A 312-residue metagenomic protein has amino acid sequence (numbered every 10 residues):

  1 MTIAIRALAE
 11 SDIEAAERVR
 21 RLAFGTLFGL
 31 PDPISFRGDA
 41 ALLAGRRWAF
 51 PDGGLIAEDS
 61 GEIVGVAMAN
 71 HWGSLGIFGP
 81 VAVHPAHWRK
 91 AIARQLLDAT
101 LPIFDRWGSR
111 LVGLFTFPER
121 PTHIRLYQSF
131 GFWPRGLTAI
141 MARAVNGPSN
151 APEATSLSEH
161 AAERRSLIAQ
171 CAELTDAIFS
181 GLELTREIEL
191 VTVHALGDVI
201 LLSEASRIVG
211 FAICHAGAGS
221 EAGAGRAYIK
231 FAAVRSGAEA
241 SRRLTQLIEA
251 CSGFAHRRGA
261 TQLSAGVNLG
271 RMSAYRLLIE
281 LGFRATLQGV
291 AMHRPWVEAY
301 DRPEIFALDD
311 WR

Functional and structural regions predicted by a protein language model:
E10-G29, G147-N150, A162-A177, R302-D309: A short, well-structured alpha-helix characteristic of acyl/acetyltransferase catalytic modules
E17-M68, S180-I200: Active-site rim helix/loop that mediates acceptor-substrate recognition in acyltransferases
G54-I56, E62-N70, I77-A82, R207-A218 (+2 more regions): Conserved beta-strand in the GNAT
F78, F104-E119, H256-N268: Conserved GNAT acetyl-CoA-binding A-motif
P80-V83, R89-P102, R106, R125-S129 (+1 more regions): Conserved acetyl-CoA-binding loop-helix of GNAT-fold acetyltransferases
G113-F117, W133-N146, R284-V297: Conserved catalytic-core motifs of GNAT/GCN5-like acyltransferases
H123-Q128, F132, R276-E280: Conserved active-site tyrosine of GNAT-family acetyltransferases
S129-Y228: Amide-forming acyltransferase catalytic core, primarily the GNAT-like/NAT-type and related acyltransferase folds
